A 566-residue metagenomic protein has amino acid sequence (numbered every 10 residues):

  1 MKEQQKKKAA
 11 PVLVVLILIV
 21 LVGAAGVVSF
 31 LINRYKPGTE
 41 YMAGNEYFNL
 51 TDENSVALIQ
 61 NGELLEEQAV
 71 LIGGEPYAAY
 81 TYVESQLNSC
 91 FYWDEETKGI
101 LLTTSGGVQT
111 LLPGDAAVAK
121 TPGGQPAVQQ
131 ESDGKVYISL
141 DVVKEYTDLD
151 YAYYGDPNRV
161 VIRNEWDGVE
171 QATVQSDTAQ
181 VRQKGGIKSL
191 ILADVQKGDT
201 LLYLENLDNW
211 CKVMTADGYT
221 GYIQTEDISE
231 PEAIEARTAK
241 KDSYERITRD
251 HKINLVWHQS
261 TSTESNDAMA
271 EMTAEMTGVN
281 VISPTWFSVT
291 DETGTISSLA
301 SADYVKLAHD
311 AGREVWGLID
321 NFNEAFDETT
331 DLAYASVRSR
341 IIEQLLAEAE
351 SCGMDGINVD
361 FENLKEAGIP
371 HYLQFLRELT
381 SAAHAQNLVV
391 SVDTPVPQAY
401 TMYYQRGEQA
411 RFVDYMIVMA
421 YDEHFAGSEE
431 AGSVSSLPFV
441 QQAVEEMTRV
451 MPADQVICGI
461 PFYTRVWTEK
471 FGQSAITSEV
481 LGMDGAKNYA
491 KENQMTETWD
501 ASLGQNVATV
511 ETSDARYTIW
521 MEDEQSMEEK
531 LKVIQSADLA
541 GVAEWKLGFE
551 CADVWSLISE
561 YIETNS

Functional and structural regions predicted by a protein language model:
K2-L207, R237-T248: Primary recognition of N-terminal secretory signal peptides and signal-anchoring hydrophobic helices
L102, G198, W210-T215, I223: SH3/SH3-like beta-barrel fold
E235-S339, Q344: Glycan-recognition patch characteristic of GH18 chitinases/ENGases and related GlcNAc/peptidoglycan-binding proteins
T238-A239, F462-K530, I562-S566: Glycan-binding loop/region signatures in secreted carbohydrate-active enzymes
T261-T277, A333-E350, Q398-G407, E522-Q535: Short, acidic/polar
I282, V359, M416, C458 (+2 more regions): Conserved, mostly hydrophobic/aromatic
E292-L299, E343, E366-A490: Substrate-binding surface in catalytic domains of secreted glycosidases
K530-S566: Acidic/aromatic/glycine-rich contiguous surface patches that form carbohydrate-binding/processing clefts and analogous
